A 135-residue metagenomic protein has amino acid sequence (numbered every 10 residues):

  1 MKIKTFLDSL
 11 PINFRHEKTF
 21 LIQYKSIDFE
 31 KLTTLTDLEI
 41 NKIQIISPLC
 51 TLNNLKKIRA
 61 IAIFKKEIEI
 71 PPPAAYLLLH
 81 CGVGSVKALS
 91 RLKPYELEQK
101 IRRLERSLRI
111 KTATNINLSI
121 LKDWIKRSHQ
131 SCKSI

Functional and structural regions predicted by a protein language model:
M1-I135: C-terminal extensions
